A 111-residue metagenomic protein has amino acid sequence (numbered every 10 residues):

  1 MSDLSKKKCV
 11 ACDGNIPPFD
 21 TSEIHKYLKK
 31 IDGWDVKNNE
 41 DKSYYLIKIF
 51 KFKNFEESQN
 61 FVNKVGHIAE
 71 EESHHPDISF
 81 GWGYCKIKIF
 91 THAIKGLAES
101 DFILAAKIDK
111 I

Functional and structural regions predicted by a protein language model:
M1-E56, N63-I111: Long, contiguous binding/interaction regions
